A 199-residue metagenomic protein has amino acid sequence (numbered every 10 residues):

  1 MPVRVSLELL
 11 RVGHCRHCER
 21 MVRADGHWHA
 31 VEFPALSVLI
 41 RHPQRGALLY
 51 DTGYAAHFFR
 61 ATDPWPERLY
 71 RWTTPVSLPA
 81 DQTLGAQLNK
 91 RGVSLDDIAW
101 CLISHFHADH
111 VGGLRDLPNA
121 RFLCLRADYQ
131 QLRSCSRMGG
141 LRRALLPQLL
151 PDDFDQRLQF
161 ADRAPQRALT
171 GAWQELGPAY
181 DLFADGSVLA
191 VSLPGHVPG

Functional and structural regions predicted by a protein language model:
M1-S77, D181: Zn-dependent metallo-beta-lactamase
L49-T52, A99-H105, C124-L125, S192-G195: Active-site neighborhood of phospho(di)ester-bond hydrolases with catalytic His/Asp-centered motifs
G53-H57, N119, L123-Q130: Conserved catalytic scaffold of divalent metal-dependent phosphoesterases
H57-R60, H110-G112, Q131-R133: Short catalytic/ligand-binding loop motif for oxyanion handling, primarily in non-cytosolic enzymes, centered on
D63-C124: Active-site metal-binding motif and surrounding structural segment of the metallo-beta-lactamase
T74-V93, D97, A127-V191: Metallo-beta-lactamase
V197-G199: Active-site-proximal loop/helix segments of hydrolase catalytic cores
